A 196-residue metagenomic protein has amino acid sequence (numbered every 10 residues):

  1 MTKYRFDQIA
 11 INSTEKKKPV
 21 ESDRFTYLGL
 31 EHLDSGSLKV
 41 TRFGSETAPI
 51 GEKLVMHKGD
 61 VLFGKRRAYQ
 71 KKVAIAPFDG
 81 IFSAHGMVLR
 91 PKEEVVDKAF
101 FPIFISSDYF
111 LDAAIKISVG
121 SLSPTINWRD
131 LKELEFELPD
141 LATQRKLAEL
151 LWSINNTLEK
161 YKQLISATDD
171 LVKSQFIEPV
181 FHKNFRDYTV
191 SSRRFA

Functional and structural regions predicted by a protein language model:
M1-K17, E133-E149, N156, K160 (+1 more regions): Non-catalytic DNA-recognition/assembly elements of restriction-modification systems
Y4-K18, D23-K58, R193-A196: Sequence-specific dsDNA recognition surfaces
E52-L54, K58-S106: A short beta-sheet element
F63, T125, T189: Short aromatic/basic micro-patch
R66, G80-M87, V119-A142: A short glycine-rich beta-alpha junction/loop motif
